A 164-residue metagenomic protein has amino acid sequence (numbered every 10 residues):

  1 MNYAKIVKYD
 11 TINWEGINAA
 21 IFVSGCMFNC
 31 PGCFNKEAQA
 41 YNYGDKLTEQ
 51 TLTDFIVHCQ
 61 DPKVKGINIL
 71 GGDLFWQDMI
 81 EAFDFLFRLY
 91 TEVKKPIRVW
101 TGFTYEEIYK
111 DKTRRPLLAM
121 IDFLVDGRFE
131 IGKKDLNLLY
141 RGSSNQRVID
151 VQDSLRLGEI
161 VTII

Functional and structural regions predicted by a protein language model:
M1-V7, I17, N35-V99, F103-K112 (+1 more regions): Conserved Radical SAM active-site core
N2-N29: N-terminal pre-triad scaffold of radical SAM enzymes
Q77-F87, K134-I164: P-loop/Walker A phosphate-binding loop and immediately adjacent motor/lid segment at beta-alpha junctions
K94, M120-I121, N145: A generic structural signal for alpha->beta connector loops
T104-E106, F129-K133: Short Gly/Pro-enriched loop/turn and capping motifs at secondary-structure junctions
M120-E130: Non-cysteine beta-strand/loop elements that form the S-adenosyl-L-methionine
